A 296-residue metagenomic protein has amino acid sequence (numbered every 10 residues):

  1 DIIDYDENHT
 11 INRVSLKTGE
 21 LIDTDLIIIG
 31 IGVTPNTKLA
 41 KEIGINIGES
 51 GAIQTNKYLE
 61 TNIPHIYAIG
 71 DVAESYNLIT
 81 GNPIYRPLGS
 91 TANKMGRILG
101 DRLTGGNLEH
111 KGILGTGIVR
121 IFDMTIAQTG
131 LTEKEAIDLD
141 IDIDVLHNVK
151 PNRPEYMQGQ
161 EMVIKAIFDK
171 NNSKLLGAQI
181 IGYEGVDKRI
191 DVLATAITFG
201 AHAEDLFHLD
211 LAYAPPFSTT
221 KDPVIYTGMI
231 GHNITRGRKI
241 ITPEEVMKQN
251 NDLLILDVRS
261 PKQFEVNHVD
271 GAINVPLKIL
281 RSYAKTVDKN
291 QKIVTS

Functional and structural regions predicted by a protein language model:
D1-I3, K17-G19, L277-L280: Conserved SAM/SAH-binding loop
Y5-H9, R13-S15, E20-I98, V192 (+2 more regions): FAD-site-proximal beta/loop scaffold in flavoenzymes
N12, D25, L253, Q291-I293: Conserved acidic residues
V33, V258-Q263, I279: Short, polar loop motifs at secondary-structure junctions
V72-E184, T219, P223-Q249, L253: Mid-to-C-terminal Rossmann-like scaffold of FAD/NAD(P)H-dependent oxidoreductases
E184-A203: A short, polar/charged loop-to-alpha-helix boundary motif
L254-R259, V275: Short hydrophobic beta-strand that contains or immediately precedes a catalytic carboxylate
V275, L280-S296: Catalytic cysteine-centered active loop of the rhodanese-like fold, especially the PTP/DSP P-loop
